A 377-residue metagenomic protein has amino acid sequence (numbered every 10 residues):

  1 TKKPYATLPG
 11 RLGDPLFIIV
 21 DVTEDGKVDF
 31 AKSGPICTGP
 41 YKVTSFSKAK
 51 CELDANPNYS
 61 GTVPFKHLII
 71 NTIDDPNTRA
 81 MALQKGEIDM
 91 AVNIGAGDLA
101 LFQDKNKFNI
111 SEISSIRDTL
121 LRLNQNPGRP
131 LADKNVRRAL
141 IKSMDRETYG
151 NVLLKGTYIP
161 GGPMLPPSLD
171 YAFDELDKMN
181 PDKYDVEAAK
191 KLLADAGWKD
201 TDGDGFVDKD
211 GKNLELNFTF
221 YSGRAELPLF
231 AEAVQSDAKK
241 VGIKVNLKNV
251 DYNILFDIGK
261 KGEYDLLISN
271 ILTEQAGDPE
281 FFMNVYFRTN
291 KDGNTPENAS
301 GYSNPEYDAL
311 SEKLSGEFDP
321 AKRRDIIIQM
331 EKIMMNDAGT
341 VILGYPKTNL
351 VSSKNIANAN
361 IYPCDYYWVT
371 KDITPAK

Functional and structural regions predicted by a protein language model:
K2-L16, T38, R122-N124, V351-Y367: A structural "hinge/loop" feature
K2-V63, H67, D185-E187, K191: Gly/Pro-rich hinge or "lid" segments in bacterial periplasmic/extracellular proteins
K48, K199-E274, T348: Ligand/substrate-recognition segments at binding pockets and active sites
A49, N56-L101, E232, K244-N246 (+1 more regions): Ligand-site clamp/hinge motif
E52-D54, A132-S236, Q329: Append "and occasionally in soluble cytosolic enzymes with long acidic Gly/Pro-rich linkers
Y59-T62, P127-V136: Short helix-loop capping/hinge motifs at secondary-structure junctions, enriched in acidic/polar residues
I94-K105, T273-D278: A ligand-binding cleft/hinge motif common to bilobed small-molecule-binding domains
M144-L176, E226-Q235, G259-K377: Detector for C-terminal structural segments
